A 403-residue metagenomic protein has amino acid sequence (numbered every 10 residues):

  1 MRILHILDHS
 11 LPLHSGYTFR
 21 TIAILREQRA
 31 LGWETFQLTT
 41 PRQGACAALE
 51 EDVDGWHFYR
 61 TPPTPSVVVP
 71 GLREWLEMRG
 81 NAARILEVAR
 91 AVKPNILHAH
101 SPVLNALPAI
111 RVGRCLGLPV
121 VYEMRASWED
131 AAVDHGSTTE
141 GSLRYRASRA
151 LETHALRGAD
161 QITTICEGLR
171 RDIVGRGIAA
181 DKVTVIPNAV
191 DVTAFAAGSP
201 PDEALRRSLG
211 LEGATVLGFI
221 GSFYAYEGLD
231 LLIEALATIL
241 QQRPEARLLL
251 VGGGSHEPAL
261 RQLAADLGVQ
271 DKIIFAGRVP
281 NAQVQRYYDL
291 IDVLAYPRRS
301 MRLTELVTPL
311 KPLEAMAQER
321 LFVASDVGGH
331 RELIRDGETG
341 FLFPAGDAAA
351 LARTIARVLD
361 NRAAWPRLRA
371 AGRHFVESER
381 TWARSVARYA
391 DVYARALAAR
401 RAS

Functional and structural regions predicted by a protein language model:
M1-P63, I239, A383, S403: N-terminal subdomain of nucleotide-sugar transferases
L4, L211-L236: Conserved donor-binding/catalytic core segment of Leloir-type glycosyltransferases
V92-I96, D160, K272, Y288-E305 (+1 more regions): Acidic donor-binding loop of glycosyltransferase active sites
G168, A189: Carbohydrate-associated surface elements
P258-Q285: Nucleotide-activated donor-binding/catalytic signature segment of Leloir-type glycosyltransferases, i.e., the conserved
Y296, E314-A317, L321-A324, I334: Short hydrophobic beta-strand element within catalytic cores of glycosyltransferases and related nucleotide-activated
D336-G337, F341-A348, R357-A363: Conserved acidic donor-binding segment of nucleotide-sugar-dependent glycosyltransferases
A350, R357, A364-E379, R388-D391: A short, well-ordered alpha-helix in the C-terminal region of glycosyltransferases
